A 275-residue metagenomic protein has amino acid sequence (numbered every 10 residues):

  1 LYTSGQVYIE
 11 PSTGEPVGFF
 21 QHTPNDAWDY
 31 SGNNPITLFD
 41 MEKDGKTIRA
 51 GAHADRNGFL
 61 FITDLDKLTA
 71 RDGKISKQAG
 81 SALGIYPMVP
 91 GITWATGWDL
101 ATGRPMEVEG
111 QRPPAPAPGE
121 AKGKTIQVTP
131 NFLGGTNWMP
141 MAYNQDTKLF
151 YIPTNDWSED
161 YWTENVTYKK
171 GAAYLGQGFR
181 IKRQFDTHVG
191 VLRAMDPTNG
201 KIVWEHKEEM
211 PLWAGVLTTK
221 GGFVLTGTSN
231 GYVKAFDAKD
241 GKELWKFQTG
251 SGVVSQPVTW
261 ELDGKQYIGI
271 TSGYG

Functional and structural regions predicted by a protein language model:
L1-G275: Noncatalytic, solvent-exposed loop/strand surfaces of beta-propeller-type extracellular/periplasmic domains
